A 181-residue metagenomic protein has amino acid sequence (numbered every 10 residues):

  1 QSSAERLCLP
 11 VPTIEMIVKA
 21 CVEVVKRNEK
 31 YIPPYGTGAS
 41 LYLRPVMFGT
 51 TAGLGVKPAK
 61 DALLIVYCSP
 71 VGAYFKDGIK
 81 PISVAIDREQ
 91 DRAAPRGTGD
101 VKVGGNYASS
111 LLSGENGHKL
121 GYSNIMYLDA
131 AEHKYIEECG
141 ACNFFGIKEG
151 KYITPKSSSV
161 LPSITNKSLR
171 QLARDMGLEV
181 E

Functional and structural regions predicted by a protein language model:
Q1-P10, K19-V24, G53-E181: Helix-start/capping segments and mature chain N-termini
S2-T51: Hydrophobic alpha-helical hairpins/lids featuring a short glycine-rich hinge
